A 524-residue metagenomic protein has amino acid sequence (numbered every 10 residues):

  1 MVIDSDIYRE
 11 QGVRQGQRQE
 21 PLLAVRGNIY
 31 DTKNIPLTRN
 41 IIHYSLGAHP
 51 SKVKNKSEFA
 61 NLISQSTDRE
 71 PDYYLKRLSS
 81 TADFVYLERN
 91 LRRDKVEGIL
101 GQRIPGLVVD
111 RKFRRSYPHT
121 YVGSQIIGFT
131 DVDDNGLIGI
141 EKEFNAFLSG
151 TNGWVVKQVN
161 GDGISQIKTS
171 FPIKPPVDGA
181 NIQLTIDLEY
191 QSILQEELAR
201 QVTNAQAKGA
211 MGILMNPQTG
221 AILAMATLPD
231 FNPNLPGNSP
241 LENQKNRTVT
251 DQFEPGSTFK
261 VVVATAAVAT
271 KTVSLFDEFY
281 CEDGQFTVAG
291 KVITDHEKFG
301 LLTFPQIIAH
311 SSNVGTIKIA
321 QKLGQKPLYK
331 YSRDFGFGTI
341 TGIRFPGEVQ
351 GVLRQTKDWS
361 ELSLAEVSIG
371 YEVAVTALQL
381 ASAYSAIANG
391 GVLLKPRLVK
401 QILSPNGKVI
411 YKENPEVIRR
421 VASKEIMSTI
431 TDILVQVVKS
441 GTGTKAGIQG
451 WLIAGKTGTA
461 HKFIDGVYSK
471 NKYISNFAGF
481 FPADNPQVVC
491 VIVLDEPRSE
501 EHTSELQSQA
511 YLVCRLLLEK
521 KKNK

Functional and structural regions predicted by a protein language model:
M1-P236, Q252, K326-G338, G347 (+4 more regions): Periplasmic/cell-envelope proteins involved in peptidoglycan metabolism and beta-lactam response
T38, N160-F171, G212-S257, V262-E496: Beta-lactam-recognizing serine transpeptidase/beta-lactamase-like catalytic domain environment
G128, Y384-A388, N523: Short, amphipathic alpha-helical segments that act as regulatory/interfacial helices in nucleotide-processing proteins
Q191, N313, Q325, Q509-A510: Alpha-helix N-cap/helix-start and coil->helix boundary motif
E505-K524: Positively charged, low-complexity/disordered segments
